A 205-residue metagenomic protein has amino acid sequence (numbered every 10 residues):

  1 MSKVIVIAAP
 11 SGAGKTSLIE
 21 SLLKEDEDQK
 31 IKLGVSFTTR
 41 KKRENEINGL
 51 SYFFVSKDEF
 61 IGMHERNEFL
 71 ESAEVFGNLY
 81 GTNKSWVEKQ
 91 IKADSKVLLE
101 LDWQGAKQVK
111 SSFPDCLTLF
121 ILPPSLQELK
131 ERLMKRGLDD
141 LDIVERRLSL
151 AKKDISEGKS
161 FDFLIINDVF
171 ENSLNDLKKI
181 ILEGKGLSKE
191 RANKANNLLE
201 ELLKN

Functional and structural regions predicted by a protein language model:
I7: Hydrophobic anchor at the beta1->P-loop junction of P-loop NTPases
P10-S11: The conserved Walker
T16: Walker A/P-loop
K24-L33: Post-Walker A helix-loop "phosphate-sensing" segment adjacent to the P-loop in P-loop NTPases
S36-V97, W103-Q104: ATP-dependent small-molecule kinase phosphotransfer cores that center on conserved nucleotide phosphate-binding segments
V97-D102, S111-R136, I166-V169: Conserved phosphate-donor/acceptor-positioning beta-strand/loop module used by diverse small-molecule
D139, S156-N205: NTP-dependent small-molecule kinase module
